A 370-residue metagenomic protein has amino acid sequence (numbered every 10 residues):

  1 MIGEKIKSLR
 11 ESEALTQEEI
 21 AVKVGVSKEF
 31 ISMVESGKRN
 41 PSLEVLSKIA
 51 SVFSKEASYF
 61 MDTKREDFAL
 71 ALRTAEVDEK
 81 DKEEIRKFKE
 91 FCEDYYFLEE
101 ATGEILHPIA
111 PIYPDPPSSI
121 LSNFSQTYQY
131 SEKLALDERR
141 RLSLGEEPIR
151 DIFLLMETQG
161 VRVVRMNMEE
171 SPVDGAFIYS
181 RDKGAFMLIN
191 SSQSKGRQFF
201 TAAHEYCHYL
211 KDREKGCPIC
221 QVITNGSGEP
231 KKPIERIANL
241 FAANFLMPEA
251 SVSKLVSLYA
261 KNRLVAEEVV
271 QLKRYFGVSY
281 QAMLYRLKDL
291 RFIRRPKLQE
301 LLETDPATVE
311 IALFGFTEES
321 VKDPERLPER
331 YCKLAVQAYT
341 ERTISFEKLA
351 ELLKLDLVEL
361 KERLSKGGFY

Functional and structural regions predicted by a protein language model:
M1-Y370: Active-site hotspot residues in diverse enzymes, especially metal/ion-binding acidic/histidine motifs
